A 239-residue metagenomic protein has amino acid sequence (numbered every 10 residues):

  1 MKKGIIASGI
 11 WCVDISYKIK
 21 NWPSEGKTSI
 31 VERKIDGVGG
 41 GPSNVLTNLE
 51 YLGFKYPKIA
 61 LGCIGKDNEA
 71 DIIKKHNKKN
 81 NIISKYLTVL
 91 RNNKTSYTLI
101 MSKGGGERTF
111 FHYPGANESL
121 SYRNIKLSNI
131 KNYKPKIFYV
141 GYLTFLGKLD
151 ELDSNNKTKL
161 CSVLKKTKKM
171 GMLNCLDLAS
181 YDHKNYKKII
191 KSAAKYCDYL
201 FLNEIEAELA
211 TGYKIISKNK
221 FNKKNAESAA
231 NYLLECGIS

Functional and structural regions predicted by a protein language model:
M1-C63, N68-I82: Glycine-rich phosphate/adenosyl-contacting loop at the front of the ribokinase-like
M1-V13, C63, D71, K75-V89 (+1 more regions): Ribokinase/PfkB-type carbohydrate-kinase core domain
L90-K94: A gly/proline- and charged-residue-enriched helix-loop-helix capping module
